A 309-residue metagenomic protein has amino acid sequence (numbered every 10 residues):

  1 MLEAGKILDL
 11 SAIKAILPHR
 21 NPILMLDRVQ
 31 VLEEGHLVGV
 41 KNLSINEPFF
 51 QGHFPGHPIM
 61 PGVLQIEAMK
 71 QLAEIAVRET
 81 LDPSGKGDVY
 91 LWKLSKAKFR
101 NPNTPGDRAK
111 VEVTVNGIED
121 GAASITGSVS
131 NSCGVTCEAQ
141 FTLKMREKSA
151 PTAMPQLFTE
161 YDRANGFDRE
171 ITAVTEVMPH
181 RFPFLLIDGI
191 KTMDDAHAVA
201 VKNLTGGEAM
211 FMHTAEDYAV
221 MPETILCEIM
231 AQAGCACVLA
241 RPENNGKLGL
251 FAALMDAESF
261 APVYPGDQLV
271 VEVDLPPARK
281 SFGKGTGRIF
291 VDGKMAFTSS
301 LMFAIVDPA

Functional and structural regions predicted by a protein language model:
M1-I59, P83, G87-D88, R100-T104 (+9 more regions): Non-catalytic linker/capping segments at the edges of enzyme domains
L24-D27, K93-R100, V111, L186-I187 (+2 more regions): Short structured motifs
I59-S84, M221-G246: Active-site helix/loop of acyl-thioester processing domains in fatty-acid/polyketide metabolism, spanning hotdog-fold
L72, E79, G85-K98, A252: Conserved short alpha-helical segments that host acidic/polar catalytic motifs at enzyme active sites
K110-V111, S130: Long, basic N-terminal domains or extensions that often function in RNA/ssDNA interaction or organelle/cellular
